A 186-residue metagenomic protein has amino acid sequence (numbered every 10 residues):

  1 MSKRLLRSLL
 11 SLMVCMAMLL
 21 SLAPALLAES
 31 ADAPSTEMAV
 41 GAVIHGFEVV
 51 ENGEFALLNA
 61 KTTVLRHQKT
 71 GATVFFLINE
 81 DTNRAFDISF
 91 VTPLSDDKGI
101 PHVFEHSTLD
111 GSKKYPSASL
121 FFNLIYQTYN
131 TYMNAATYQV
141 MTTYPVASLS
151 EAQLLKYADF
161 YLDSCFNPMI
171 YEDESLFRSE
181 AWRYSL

Functional and structural regions predicted by a protein language model:
M1-M13: Bacterial N-terminal signal peptides that target proteins for export
S11-S21: Bacterial N-terminal signal peptides
L19-D32: Sec-dependent signal peptide cleavage junction
T36-E80: N- or domain-start disorder-to-order transition segments that initiate the globular core
I78-Y157: M16/MPP (pitrilysin/insulinase) zinc-metallopeptidase core fold and M16-derived inactive scaffolds
G111, A147-Y184: M16/insulysin-pitrilysin zinc metalloprotease superfamily fold
L124-Y126, Y138-T143, D173-L186: Short, glycine/charge-rich beta-strand/loop segments that flank catalytic centers and engage negatively charged groups
